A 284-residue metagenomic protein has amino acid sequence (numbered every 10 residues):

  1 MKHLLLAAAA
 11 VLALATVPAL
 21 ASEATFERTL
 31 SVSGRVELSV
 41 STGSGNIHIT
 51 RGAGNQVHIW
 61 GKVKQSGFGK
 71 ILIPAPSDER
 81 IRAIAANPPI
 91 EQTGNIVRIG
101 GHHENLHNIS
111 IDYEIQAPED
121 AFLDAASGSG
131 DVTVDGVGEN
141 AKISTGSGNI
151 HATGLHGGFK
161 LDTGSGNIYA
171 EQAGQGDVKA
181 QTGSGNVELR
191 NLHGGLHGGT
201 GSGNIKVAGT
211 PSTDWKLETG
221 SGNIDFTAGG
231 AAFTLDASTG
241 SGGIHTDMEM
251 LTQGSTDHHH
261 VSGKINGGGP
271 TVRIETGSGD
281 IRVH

Functional and structural regions predicted by a protein language model:
M1-A7: Positively charged n-region of N-terminal signal peptides that target proteins for export
A7-T16: Bacterial N-terminal signal peptides
A19-S127, T133-T145, H151-T163, Y169-Q181 (+5 more regions): Acidic (Asp/Glu) and glycine-rich low-complexity loops/linkers that are typically intrinsically disordered
V132, I205-V207, I224-T227, V283: Beta-strand-rich extracellular passenger or scaffold domains
G185, G203: Pocket-lining segment of extracytoplasmic ligand-binding domains
G195, N204: A contiguous binding-surface segment within folded domains or other stable secondary-structure elements
D214-K216, N223: Acidic, glycine-rich calcium-binding repeat modules characteristic of RTX/beta-roll and related beta-solenoid repeat
